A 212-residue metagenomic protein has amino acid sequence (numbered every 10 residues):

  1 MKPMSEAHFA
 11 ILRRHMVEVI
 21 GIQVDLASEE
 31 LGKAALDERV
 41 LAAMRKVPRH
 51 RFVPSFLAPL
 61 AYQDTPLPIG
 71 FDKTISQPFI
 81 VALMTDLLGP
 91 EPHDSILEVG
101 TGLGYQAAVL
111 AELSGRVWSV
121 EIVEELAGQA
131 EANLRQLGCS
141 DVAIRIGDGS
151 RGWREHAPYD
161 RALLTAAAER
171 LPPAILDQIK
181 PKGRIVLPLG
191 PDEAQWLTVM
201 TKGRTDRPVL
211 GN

Functional and structural regions predicted by a protein language model:
M1-F56: N-terminal auxiliary segments of SAM/dcSAM-dependent transferases
A10, D37-E38, P78, E124 (+2 more regions): A generic "functional-site adjacency" signal
E18, I22-S28, V40, F56 (+2 more regions): Conserved alpha-helix/loop element of class I SAM-dependent methyltransferases that forms part of the SAM/SAH-binding
L87-R204, P208: Conserved nucleotide-cofactor-binding alpha/beta core module
L210-N212: Low-complexity, Gly/Ser/Thr/Pro-rich intrinsically disordered linker/tail segments
